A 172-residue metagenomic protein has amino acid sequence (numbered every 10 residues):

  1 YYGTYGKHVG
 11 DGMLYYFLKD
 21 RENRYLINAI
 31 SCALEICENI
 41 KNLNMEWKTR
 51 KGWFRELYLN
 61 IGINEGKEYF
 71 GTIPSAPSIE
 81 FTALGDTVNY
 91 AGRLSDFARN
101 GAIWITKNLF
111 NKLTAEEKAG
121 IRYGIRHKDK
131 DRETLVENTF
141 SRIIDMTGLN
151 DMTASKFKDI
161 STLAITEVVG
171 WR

Functional and structural regions predicted by a protein language model:
Y1-N28, N42-D86: Catalytic core of nucleotidyl cyclases, primarily class III adenylyl/guanylyl cyclases
I36: Serine endopeptidase catalytic core focused on the charge-relay Asp
N39, L43-E46, A76, Y90 (+2 more regions): Conserved, well-folded catalytic cores of nucleic-acid-processing and energy-transducing macromolecular machines
N39, R55-E56, N89, G120-I121: Alpha-helix boundary/capping detector
N64-E65, D86-N108: Catalytic/regulatory signature loops of cyclic-dinucleotide turnover enzymes and related class III nucleotidyl cyclases
F70, P77-E80, Y90-A91, K112 (+2 more regions): A broad, structure-centric signal for solvent-exposed, well-ordered loop/edge residues that line or flank functional
N100-R172: Intrinsically disordered, glycine/charged-rich C-terminal tails and inter-domain linkers that flank nucleotidyl cyclase
